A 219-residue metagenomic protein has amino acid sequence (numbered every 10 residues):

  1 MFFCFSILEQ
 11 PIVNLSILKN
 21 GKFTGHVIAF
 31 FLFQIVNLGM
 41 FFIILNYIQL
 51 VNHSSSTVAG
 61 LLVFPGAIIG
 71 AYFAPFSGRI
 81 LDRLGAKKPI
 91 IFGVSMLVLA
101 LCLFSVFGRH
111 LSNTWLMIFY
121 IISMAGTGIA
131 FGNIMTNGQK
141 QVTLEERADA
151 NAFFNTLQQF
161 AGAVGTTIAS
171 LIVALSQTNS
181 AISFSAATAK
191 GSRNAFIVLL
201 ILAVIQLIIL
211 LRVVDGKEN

Functional and structural regions predicted by a protein language model:
M1-F2, G138: Generic hydrophobic alpha-helical segments
F2-L8: Structural signal for the C-terminal ends of transmembrane alpha-helices and the immediately following loop
Q10-N179, T188-D215: 12-transmembrane solute porter fold
I182: Core catalytic loop region at the nicotinamide-binding pocket of NAD(P)H-dependent oxidoreductases
